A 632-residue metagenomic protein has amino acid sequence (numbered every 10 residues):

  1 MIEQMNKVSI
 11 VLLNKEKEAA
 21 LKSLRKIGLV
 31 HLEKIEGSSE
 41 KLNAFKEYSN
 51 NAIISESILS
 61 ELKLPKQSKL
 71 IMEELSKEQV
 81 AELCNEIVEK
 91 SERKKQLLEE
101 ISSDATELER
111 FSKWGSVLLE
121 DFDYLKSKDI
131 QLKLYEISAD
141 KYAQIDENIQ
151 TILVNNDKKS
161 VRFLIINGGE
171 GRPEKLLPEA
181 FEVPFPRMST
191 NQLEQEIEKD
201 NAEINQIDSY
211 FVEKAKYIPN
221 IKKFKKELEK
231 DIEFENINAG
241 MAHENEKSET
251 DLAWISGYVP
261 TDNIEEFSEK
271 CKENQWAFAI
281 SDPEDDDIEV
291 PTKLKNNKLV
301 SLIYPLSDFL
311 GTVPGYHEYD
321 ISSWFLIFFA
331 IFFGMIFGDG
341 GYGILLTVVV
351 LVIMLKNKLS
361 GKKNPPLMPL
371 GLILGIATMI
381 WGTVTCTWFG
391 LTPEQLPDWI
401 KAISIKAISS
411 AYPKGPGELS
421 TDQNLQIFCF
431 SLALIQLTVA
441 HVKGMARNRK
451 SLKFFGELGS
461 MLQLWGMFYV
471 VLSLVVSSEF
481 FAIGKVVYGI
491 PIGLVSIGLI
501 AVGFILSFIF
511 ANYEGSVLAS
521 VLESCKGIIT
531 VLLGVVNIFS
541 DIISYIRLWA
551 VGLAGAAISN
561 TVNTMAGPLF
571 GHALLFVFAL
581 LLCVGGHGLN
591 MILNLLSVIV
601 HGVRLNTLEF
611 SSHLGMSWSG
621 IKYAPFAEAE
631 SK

Functional and structural regions predicted by a protein language model:
M1-W324, I353, S360, M368-G371: Long, charged N-terminal accessory/stalk domains
I2-N6, E18-L21, R25-L32, K90 (+3 more regions): Conserved, carboxylate-rich catalytic/transport cores that coordinate ions
